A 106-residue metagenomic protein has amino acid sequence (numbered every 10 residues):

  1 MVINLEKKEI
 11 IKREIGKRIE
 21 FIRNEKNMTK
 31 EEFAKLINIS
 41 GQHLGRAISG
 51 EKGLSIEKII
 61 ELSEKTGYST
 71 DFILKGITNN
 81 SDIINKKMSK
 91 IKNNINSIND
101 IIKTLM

Functional and structural regions predicted by a protein language model:
M1-E25: A short, Lys/Arg-rich alpha-helix, primarily the initiator
M1-E6, K75-M106: Short, charged recognition helix plus adjacent turn of helix-turn-helix-like nucleic-acid-binding domains
E20, E31, I60: Residues within the helices of the helix-turn-helix
I22, L36, A47, G76: Residues in the recognition helix of alpha-helical DNA-binding motifs
R23, A34, S63: The alpha-helix within a helix-turn-helix
N27-R46: Short alpha-helical DNA-recognition segment
E51-E64: Short, basic-rich loop-to-helix N-cap that marks the start of a DNA-contacting helix
